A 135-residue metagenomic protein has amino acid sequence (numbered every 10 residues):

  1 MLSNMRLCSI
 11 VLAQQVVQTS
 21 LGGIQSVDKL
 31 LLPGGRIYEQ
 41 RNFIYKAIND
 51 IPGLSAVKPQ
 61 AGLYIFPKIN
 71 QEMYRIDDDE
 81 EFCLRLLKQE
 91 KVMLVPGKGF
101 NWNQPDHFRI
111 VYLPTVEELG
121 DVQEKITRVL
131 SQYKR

Functional and structural regions predicted by a protein language model:
M1-R135: PLP-dependent class I/II
